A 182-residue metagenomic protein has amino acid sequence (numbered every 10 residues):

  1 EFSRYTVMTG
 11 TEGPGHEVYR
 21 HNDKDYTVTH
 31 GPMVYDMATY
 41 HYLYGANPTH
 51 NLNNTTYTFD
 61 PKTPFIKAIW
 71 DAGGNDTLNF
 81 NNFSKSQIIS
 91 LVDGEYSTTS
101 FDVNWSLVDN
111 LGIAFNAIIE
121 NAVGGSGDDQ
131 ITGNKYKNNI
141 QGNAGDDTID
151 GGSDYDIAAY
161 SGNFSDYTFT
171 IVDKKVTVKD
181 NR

Functional and structural regions predicted by a protein language model:
E1-R4, D23-T29, Y155-R182: Acidic glycine/aspartate-rich repeat arrays in secreted/surface proteins
F2-V123: Extracellular (secreted or membrane-anchored) zinc-dependent metallopeptidases, primarily metzincins but also closely
V7, A68, T77, I88 (+7 more regions): Discrete beta-strand positions within long extracellular beta-solenoid architectures
Y40, N54, Q130-G142: Extracellular beta-sheet-rich ligand-binding/adhesion modules
G73, N82-S84, D93, V123-D128 (+6 more regions): Extracellular, beta-strand-rich repeat scaffolds characterized by small/acidic residue-biased motifs
S100-F101, G142-A144, F169-I171: A short, polar/proline- and glycine-enriched secondary-structure boundary/capping micro-motif
L107, D150-G151: Sequence/structural signature of small/polar-enriched beta-strand/turn repeats that build beta-strand-rich repeat
